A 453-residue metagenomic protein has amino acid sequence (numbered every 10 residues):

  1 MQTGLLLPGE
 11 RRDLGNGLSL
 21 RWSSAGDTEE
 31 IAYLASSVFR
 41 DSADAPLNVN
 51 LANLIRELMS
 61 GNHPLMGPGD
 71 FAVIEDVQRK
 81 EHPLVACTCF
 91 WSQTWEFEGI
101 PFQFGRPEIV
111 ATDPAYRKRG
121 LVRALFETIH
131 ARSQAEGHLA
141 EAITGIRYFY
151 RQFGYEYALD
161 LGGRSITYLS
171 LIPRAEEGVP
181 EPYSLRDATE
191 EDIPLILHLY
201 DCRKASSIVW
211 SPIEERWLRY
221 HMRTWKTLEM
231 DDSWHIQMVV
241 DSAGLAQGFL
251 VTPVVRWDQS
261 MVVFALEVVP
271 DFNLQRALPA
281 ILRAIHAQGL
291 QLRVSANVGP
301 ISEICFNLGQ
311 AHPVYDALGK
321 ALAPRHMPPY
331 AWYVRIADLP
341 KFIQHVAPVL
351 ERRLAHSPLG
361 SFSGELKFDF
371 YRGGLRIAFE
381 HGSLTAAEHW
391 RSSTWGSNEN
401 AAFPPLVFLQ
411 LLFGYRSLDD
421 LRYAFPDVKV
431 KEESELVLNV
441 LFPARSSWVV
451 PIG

Functional and structural regions predicted by a protein language model:
M1-E29, Y33-P46, A52-R56, E75 (+2 more regions): Intrinsically disordered, low-complexity, positively biased terminal segments
A43-P46, L54-E57, H63, G67-A72 (+3 more regions): N-terminal, Lys/Arg-enriched amphipathic/low-complexity engagement segments that precede the first folded domain
M59-H63, V73-D76, V85-Q93, Y116-V122 (+2 more regions): Hydrophobic alpha-helical bundles that form the membrane domains of multi-pass transporters
F71-V73, E81-Q93, F104-R106, A111 (+3 more regions): Conserved beta-strand in the GNAT
P107, T112, K118-A131, N273-L290: Conserved acetyl-CoA-binding loop-helix of GNAT-fold acetyltransferases
A135-L139, T144-R164, G309-P328: Conserved active-site alpha-helix within GNAT-family acetyltransferase domains
G163-Y183: Contiguous, non-catalytic segments that form substrate-binding/exosite surfaces or channel walls
